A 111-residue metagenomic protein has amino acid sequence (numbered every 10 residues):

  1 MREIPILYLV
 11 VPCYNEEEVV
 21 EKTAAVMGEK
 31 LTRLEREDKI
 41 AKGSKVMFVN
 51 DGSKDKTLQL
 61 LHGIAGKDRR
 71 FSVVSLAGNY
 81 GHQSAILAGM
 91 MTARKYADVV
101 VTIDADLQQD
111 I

Functional and structural regions predicted by a protein language model:
M1-I111: Structured catalytic core of nucleotide-sugar glycosyltransferases
